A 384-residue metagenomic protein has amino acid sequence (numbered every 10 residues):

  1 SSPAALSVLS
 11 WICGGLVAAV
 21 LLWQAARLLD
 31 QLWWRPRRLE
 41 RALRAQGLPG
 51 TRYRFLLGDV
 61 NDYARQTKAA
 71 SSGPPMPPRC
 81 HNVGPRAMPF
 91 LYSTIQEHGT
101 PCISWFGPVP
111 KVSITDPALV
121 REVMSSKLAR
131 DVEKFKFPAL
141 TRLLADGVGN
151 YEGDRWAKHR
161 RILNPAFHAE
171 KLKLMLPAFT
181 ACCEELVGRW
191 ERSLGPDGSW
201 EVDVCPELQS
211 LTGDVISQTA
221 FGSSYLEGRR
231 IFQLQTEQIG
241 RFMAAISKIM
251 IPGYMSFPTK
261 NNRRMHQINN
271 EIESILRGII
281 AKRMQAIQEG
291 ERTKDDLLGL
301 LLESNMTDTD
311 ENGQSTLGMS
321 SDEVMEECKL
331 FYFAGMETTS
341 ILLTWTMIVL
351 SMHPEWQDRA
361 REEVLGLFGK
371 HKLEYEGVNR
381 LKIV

Functional and structural regions predicted by a protein language model:
S2-L144, G149-D154, K158, T180-G188 (+2 more regions): N-terminal membrane-proximal hinge/A-helix region immediately C-terminal to the signal-anchor transmembrane segment
W11, R37, M124, V132-L144 (+4 more regions): Cytochrome P450 heme-thiolate monooxygenase catalytic core
D62, A129, F221-G222, E303 (+1 more regions): Short, well-ordered loop/turn and helix-capping segments at boundaries between secondary-structure elements and domains
Q96-C102, T316-S320, Y375-V384: Cytochrome P450 C-terminal beta-domain/meander region
R160, E327-K329, Y375: Short, conserved non-catalytic motifs in the polymerase core
L163: Acidic-aromatic/histidine active-site loop/patch
T338-W356, R361-E363: Cytochrome P450 catalytic-core helices
